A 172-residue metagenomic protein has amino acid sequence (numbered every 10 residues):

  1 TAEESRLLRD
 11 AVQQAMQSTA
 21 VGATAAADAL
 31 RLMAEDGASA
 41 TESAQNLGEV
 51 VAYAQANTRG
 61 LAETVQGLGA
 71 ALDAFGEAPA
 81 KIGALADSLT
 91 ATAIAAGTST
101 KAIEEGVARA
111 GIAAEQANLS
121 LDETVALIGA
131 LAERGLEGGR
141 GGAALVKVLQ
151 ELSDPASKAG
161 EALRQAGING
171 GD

Functional and structural regions predicted by a protein language model:
T1-D87, A91-E104, A114-D122, E133-G142 (+2 more regions): A short, structural motif
A130: Conserved PDZ fold ligand-binding element
L145: Conserved catalytic-loop aspartate of Hanks-type protein kinases
